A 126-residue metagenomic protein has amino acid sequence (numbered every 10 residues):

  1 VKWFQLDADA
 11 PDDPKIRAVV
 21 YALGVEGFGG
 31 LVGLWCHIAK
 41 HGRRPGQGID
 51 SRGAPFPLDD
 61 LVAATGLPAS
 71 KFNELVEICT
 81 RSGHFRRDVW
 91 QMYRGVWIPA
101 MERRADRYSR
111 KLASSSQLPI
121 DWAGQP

Functional and structural regions predicted by a protein language model:
V1-L6, A10, P55-P126: Winged-helix/helix-turn-helix nucleic-acid-interaction surface
V1-P45: Short recognition helix of helix-turn-helix/winged-helix DNA-binding domains
G24-F28, S51, A69-N73: Alpha-helix N-cap/helix-initiation sites
R43-P55: A Lys/Arg-rich helix-loop hairpin that forms a DNA/phosphate-binding surface
